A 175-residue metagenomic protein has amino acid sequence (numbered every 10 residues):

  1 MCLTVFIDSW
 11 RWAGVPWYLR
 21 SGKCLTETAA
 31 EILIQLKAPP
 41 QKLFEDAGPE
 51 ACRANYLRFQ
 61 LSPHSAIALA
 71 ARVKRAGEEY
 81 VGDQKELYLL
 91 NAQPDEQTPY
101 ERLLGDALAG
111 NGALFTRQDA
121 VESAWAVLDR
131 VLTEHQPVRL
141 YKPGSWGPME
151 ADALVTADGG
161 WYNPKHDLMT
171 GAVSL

Functional and structural regions predicted by a protein language model:
M1-L175: Secretory/organelle targeting and membrane-embedding segments
